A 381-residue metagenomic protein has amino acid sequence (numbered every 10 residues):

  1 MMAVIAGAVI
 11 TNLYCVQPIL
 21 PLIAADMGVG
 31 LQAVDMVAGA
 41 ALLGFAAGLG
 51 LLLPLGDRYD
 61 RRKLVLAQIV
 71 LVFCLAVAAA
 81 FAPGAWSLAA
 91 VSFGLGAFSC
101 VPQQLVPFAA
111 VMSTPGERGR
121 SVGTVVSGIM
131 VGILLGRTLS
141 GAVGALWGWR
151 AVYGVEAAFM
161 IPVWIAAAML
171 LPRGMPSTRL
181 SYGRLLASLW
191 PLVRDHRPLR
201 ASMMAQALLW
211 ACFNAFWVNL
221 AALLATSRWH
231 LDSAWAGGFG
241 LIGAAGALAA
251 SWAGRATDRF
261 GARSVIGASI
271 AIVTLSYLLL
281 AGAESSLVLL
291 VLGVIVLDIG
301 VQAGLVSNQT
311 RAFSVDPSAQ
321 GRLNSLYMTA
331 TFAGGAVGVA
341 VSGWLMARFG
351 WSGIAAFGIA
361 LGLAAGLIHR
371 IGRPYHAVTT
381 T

Functional and structural regions predicted by a protein language model:
A47-A85: Conserved MFS/SLC helix-loop-helix module at the cytosolic interface between two early adjacent transmembrane helices
L49-D60, A249-A262, M346: Helix-to-loop junctions at the C-terminal end of transmembrane segments in multipass secondary transporters
V91-I129: Cytoplasmic helix-loop-helix junction between adjacent transmembrane helices in 12-TM secondary transporters
V101-S113, A303-D316: Intracellular juxtamembrane helix-capping segments at the cytosolic ends of symmetry-related transmembrane helices
G123-L171: Helix-loop-helix hairpin linking two adjacent transmembrane segments in secondary transporters
P172-M203: Juxtamembrane intracellular "pre-TM" segments in multi-pass secondary transporters
R263-N308: C-terminal transmembrane helical hairpin of 12-TM major facilitator-type secondary transporters
